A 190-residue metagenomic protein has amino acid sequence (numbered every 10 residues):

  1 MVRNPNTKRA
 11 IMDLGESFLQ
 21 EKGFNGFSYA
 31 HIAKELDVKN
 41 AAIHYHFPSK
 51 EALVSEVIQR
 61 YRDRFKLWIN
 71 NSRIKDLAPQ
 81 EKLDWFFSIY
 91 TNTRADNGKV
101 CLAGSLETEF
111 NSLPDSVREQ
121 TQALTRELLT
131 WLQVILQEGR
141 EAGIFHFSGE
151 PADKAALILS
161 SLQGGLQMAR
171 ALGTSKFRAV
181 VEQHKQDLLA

Functional and structural regions predicted by a protein language model:
N4, P151-A155, F177: Short amphipathic alpha-helix in the helical subdomain of ABC transporter nucleotide-binding domains
N6, A10, L14, F18-A52 (+1 more regions): Helix-turn-helix
M12, I58, R62, R118-L129: Amphipathic, non-transmembrane alpha-helical scaffold segments
E56, R60, N70-K99, P151-I158: Hydrophobic alpha-helical connector segments
E81, W85-T93, R126-E138, A142 (+2 more regions): C-terminal peripheral helix-coil segments that are non-catalytic and often amphipathic
A95-S116: Amphipathic alpha-helical segments used for helix-helix packing
E119-A123, E141-L157, M168: All-alpha amphipathic helical-bundle segments outside canonical DNA-binding/catalytic cores that form hydrophobic
